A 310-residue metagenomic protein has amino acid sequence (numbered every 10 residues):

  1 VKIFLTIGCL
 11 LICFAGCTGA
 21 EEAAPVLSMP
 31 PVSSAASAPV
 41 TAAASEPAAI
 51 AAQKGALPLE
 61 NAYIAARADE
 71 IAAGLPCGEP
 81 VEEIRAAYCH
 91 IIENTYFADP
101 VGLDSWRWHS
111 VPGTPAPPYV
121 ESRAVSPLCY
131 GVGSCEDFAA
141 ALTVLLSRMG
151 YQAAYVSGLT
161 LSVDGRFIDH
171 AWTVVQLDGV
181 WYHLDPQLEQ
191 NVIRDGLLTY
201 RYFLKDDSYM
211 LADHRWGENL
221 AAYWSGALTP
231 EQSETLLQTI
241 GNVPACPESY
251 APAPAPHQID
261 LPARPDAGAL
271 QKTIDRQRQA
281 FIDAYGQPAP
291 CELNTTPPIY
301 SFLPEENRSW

Functional and structural regions predicted by a protein language model:
V1-T6: Positively charged n-region of N-terminal signal peptides that target proteins for export
F14-G16: C-terminal motif of bacterial Sec signal peptides marking the signal peptidase cleavage site
T18-A20: Bacterial signal peptide processing site
E22-Q53: Intrinsically disordered, low-complexity serine/threonine-rich repeat tracts
A56-L128: Secondary-structure boundary elements
E83, A87, G131-L146: Active-site nucleophilic cysteine motif
D137-Y209: Hydrophobic/aromatic-rich core segments of domains that either
Y200-W310: Low-complexity, Gly/Ser/Thr/Pro-rich intrinsically disordered linker/tail segments
